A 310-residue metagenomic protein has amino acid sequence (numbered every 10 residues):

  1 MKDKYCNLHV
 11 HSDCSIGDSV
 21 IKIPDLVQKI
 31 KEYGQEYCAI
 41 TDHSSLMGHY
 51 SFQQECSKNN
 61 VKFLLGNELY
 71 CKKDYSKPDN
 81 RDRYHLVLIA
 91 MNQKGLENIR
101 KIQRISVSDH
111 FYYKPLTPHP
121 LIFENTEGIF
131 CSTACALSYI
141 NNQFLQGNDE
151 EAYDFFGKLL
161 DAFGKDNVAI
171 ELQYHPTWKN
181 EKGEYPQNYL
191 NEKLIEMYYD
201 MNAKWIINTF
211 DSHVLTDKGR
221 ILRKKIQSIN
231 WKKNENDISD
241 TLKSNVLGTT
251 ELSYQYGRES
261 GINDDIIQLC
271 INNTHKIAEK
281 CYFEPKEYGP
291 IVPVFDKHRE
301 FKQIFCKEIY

Functional and structural regions predicted by a protein language model:
M1-Y310: Phosphodiester-processing cores and adjacent nucleic acid-binding clamps
